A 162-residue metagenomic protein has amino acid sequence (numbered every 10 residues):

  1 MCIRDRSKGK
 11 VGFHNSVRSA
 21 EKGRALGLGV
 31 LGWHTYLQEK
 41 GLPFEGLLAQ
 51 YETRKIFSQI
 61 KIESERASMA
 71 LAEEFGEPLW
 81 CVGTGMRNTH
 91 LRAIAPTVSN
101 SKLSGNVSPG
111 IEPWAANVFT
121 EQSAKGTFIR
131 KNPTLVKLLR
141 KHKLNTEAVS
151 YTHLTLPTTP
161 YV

Functional and structural regions predicted by a protein language model:
M1-I3, H153-V162: Single conserved hydrophobic/aromatic residue that forms the stacking wall/gate of nucleotide- or nucleobase-binding
R4-A20, G32-L37, V107-P133: Function-dense linear segments that define catalytic or interfacial modules in macromolecule-processing proteins
R4-V17, E21, A25, K40-T97: Internal maturation/activation junctions in enzymes
K22-L37, R87-A115: Conserved phosphate/anionic-ligand binding catalytic regions in large, soluble enzymes, centered on
G27-V30, S58, I62, I129 (+1 more regions): Electropositive phosphate-/nucleotide-binding environments in soluble metabolic enzymes
P133-S150: A structural-propensity feature for long, helix-poor, extended segments
